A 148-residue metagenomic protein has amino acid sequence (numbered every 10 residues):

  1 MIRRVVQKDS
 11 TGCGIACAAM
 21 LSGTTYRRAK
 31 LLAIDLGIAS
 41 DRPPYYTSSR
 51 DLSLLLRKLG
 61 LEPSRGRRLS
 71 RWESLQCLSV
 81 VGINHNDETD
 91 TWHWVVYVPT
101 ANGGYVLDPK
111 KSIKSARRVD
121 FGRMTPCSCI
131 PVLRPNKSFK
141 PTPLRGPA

Functional and structural regions predicted by a protein language model:
M1-P43, L54, K58-L59, K140-A148: Active-site nucleophile-adjacent alpha helix/oxyanion-hole segment immediately C-terminal to the catalytic cysteine
T24, I34-R134: Conserved active-site-adjacent core of cysteine acyl-enzyme catalytic domains
P126-A148: Compact, aliphatic and Gly/Pro-tolerant "microcore" segments centered on a short helix or tight beta-hairpin and their
